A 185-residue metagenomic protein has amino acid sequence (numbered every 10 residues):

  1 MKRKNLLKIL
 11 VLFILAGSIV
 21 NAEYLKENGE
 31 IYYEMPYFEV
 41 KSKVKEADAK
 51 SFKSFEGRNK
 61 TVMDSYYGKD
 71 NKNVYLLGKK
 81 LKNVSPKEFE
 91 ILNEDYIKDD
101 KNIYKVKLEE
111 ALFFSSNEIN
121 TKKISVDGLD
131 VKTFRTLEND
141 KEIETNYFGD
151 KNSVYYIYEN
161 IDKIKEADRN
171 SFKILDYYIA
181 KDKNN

Functional and structural regions predicted by a protein language model:
K4-L12: Sec-dependent signal peptide recognition, specifically the positively charged N-region followed immediately by
L12-V20: Hydrophobic h-region of N-terminal signal peptides that target proteins for export in Gram-negative bacteria
I19-N185: Non-catalytic tandem-repeat scaffold regions and their flanking low-complexity/translocation tails
